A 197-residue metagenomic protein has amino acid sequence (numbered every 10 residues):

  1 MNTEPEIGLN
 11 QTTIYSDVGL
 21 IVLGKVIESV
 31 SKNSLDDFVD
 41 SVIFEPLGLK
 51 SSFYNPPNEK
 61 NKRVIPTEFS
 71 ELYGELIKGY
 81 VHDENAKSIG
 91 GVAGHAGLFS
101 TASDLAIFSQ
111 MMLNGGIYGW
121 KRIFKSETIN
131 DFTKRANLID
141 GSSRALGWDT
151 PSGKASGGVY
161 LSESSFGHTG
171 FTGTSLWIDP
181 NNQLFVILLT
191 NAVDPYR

Functional and structural regions predicted by a protein language model:
M1-S164: Short, surface-exposed loop or secondary-structure junction motifs that flank catalytic or metal-binding residues
Y160-E163, T169, R197: Peripheral terminal and inter-domain segments
S165, T172-F185: Short, surface-exposed beta-strand/loop micro-motifs that present aromatic residues
A192-P195: A short acidic/small-residue loop/turn micro-motif
